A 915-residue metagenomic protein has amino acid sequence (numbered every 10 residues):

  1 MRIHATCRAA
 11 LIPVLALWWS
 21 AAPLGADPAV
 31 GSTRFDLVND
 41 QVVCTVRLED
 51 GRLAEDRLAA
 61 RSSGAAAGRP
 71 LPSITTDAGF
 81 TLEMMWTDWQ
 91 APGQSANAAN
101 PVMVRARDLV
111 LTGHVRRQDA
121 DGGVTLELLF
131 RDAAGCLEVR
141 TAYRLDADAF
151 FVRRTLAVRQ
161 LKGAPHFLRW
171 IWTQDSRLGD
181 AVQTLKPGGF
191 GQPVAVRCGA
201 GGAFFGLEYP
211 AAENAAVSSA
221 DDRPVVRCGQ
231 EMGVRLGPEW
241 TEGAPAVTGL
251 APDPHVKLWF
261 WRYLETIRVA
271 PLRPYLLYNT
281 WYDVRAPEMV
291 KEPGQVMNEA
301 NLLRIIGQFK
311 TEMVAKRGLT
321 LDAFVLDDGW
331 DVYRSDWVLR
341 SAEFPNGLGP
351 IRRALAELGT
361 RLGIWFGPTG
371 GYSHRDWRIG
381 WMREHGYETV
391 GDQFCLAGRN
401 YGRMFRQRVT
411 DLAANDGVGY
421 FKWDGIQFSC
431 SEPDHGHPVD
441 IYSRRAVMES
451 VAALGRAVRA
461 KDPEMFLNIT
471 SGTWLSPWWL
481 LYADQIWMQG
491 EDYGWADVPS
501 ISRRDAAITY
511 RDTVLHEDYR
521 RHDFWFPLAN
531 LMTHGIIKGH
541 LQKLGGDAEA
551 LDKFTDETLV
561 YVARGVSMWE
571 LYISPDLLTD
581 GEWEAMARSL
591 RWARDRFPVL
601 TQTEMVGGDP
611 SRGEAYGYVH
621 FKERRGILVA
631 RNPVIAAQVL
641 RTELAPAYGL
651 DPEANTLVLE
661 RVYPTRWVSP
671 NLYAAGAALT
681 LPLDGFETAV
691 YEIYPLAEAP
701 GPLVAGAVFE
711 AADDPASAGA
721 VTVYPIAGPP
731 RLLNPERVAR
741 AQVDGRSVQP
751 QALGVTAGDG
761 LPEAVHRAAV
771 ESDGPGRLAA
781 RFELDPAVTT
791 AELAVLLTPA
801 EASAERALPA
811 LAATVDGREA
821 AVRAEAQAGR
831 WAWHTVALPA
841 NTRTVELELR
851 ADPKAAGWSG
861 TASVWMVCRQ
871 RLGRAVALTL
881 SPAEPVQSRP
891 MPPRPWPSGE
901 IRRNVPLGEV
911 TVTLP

Functional and structural regions predicted by a protein language model:
A9-A21: Bacterial N-terminal signal peptides
P23-A26, G31: Boundary at the C-terminal end of the N-terminal hydrophobic targeting segment
T33-L129, V738-E763: Acidic-aromatic substrate-binding/catalytic surfaces of carbohydrate-active enzymes
L58, G237-A244, V451-W667, A678-V690: Active-site-proximal substrate-binding groove within the catalytic cores of carbohydrate-active enzymes
H114-L137, Y143-G363, G367-I379, M568-S611 (+6 more regions): Conserved structural scaffold segments of CAZyme catalytic domains across common CAZy folds
N298-A315, Y401-A414, F554-T555: Short, acidic/polar
T320-K538: Aromatic- and carboxylate-enriched substrate-binding clefts and catalytic-loop regions of carbohydrate-active enzymes
T603-E614, E623-R625, A630-G857, R869-A875 (+1 more regions): C-terminal beta-sandwich/jelly-roll accessory domains of carbohydrate-active enzymes
